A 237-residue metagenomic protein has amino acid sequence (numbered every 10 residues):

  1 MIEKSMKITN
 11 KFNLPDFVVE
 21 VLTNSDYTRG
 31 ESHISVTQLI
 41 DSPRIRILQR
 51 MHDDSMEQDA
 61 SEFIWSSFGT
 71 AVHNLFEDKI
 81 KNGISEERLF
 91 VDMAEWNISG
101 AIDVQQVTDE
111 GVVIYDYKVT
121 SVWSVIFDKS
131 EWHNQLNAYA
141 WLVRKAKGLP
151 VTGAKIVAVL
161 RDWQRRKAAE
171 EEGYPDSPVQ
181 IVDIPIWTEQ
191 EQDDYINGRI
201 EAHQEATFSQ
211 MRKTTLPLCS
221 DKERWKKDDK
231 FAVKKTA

Functional and structural regions predicted by a protein language model:
M1-I114, S121-N134, R144, A158-L160 (+1 more regions): Metal-dependent nuclease catalytic cores that hydrolyze phosphodiester bonds in DNA/RNA, characterized by
E3-F12, A94, W141-A237: Metal-dependent nuclease catalytic regions and adjoining charged, substrate-binding loops involved in nucleic-acid end
N137: Conserved AAA+/SF3 P-loop NTPase catalytic/coupling segment centered on the Walker-B
